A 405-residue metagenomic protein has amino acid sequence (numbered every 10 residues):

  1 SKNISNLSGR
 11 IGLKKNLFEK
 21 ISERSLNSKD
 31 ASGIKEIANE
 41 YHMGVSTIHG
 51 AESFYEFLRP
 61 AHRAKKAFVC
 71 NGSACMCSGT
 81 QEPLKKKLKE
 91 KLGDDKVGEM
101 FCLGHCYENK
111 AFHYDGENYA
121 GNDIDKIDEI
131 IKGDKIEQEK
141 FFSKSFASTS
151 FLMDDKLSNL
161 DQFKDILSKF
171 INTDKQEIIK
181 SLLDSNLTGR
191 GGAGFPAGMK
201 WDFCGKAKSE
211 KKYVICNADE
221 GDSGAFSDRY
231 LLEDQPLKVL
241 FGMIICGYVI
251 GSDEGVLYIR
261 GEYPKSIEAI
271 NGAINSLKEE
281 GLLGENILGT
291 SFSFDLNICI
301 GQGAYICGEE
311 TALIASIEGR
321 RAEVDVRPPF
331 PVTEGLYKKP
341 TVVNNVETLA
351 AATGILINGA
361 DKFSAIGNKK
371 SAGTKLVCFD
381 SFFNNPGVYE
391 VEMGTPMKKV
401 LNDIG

Functional and structural regions predicted by a protein language model:
S1-G405: Feature of Fe-S/electron-transfer and energy-metabolism proteins that preferentially highlights extended coupling
